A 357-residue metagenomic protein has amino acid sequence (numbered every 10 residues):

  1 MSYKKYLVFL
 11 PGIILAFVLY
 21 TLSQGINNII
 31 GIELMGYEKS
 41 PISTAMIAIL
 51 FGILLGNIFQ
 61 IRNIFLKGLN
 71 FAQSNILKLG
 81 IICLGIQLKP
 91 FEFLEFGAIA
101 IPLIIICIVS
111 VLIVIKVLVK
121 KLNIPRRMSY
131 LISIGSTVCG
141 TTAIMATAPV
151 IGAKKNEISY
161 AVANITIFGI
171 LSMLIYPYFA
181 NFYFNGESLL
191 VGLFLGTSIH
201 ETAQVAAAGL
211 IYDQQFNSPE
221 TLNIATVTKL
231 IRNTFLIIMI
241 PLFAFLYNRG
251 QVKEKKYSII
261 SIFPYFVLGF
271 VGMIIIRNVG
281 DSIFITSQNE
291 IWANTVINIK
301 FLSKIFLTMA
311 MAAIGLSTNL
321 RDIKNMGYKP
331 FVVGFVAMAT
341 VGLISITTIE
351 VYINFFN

Functional and structural regions predicted by a protein language model:
M1-K4, A16, V117-L122, I175-S198 (+2 more regions): Juxtamembrane and boundary regions of transmembrane helices in multi-pass small-molecule transporters and channels
S2-F71, L84-F91, P241-S303, A310-D322 (+1 more regions): Structural signature of multi-pass alpha-helical membrane transport proteins
P11, L15, F71-G80, L84-K116 (+4 more regions): Entry/N-cap segments of selected transmembrane alpha helices and their immediately preceding amphipathic helices
I32, F59-I61, L88-P90, K121-M128 (+5 more regions): Juxtamembrane helix-boundary/capping and inter-helix hinge elements in multi-pass membrane proteins
Y37-F51, S74, F96-V109, S133-S136 (+3 more regions): Structural signature of hydrophobic alpha-helical transmembrane segments
P102-I132, S136, S172-S188, G280-I285 (+4 more regions): Transmembrane alpha-helices that form the ion-translocation and gating core of multi-pass ion transport proteins
I124-S172, L190-Q214, L302: Alpha-helical membrane segments and immediately flanking helix-loop junctions that form or couple to the substrate/ion
G140, A161-Y178, T197-A206, V227-L242 (+1 more regions): Membrane-embedded alpha-helical segments of transport systems, primarily multispan ion/solute transporters
